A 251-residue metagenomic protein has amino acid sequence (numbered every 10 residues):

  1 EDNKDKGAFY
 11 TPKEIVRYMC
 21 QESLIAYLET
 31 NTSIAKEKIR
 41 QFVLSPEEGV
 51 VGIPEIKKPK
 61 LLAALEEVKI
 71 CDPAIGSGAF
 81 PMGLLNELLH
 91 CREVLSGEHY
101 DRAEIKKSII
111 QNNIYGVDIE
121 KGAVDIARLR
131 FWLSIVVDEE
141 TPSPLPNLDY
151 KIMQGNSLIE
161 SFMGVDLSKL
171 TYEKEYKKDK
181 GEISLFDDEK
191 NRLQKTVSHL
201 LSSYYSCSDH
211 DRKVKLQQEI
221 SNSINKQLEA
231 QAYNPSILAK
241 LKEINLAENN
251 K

Functional and structural regions predicted by a protein language model:
E1-D2: Conserved AdoMet
D5-K251: SAM-dependent methyltransferase catalytic region
